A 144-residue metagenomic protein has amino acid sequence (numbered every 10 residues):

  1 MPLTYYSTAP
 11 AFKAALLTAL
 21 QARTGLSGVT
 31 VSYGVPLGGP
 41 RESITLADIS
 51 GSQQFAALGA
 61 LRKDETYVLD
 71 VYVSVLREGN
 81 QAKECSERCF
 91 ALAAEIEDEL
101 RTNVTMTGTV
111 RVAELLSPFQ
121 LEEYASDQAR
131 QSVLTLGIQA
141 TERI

Functional and structural regions predicted by a protein language model:
M1-G38, D48-I144: Charged, amphipathic alpha-helical segments and their flanking helix caps
